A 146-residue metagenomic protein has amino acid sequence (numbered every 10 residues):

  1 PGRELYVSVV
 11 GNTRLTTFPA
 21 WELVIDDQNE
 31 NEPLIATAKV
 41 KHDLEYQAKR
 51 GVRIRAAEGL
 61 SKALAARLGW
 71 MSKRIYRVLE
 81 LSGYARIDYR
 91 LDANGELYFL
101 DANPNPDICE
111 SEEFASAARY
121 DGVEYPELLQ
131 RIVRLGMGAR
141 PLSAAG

Functional and structural regions predicted by a protein language model:
P1-W70, L91-Y98: Phosphate-binding site of ATP-dependent enzymes
N29, G59-G146: ATP-dependent carboxylate activation and anion-phosphoryl transfer catalytic cores that bind Mg-ATP to form
